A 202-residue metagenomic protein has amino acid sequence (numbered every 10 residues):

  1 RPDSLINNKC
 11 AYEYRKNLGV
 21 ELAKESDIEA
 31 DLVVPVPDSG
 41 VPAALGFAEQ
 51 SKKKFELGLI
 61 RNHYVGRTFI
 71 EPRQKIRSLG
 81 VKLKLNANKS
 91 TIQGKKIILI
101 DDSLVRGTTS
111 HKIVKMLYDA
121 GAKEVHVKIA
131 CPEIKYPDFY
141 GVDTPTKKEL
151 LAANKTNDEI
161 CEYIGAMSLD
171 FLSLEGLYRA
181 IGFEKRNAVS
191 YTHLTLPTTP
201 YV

Functional and structural regions predicted by a protein language model:
R1-E29, G66, E71, R77: Active-site-facing substrate-recognition patch
L22, V33, L45-F47, V125: Conserved hydrophobic/aromatic pocket- or pore-lining residues that grip, position, or stack substrates in active sites
A30-P37: Short glycine-rich phosphate-binding loop at a beta-alpha junction
K52-I98, T108, K135-P145: Short, glycine/charge-rich flexible loops or terminal/linker lids adjacent to PRPP-binding catalytic cores
F55-G66, Y163-I181: A conserved beta-strand->alpha-helix junction
K96-V105, T109, K155-E159, I164: Phosphate/diphosphate-binding loops
K115-L151: A short, conserved beta-to-alpha structural element at the edge of catalytic cores that scaffolds binding
T192-T198: Conserved small/polar residues in nucleotide/adenosyl-binding loops
